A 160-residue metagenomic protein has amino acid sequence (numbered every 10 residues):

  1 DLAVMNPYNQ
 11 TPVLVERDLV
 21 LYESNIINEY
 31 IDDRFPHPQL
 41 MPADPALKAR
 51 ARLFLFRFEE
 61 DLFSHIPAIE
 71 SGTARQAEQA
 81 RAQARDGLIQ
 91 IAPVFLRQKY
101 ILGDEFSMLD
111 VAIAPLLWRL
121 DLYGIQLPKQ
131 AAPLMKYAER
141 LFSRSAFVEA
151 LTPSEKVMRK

Functional and structural regions predicted by a protein language model:
D1-A92: GST-like domain detector, emphasizing the conserved glutathione-binding G-site in the N-terminal thioredoxin-like
R17, A114, P153: Conserved residues at the C-terminal ends of beta-strands
I31, Q130, R159: Glycine-rich, phosphate-binding/catalytic loops in enzymes
A46, F58-A150: GST-like fold's C-terminal all-alpha helical module
T152-K160: Terminal-tail/helix-coil boundary detector
